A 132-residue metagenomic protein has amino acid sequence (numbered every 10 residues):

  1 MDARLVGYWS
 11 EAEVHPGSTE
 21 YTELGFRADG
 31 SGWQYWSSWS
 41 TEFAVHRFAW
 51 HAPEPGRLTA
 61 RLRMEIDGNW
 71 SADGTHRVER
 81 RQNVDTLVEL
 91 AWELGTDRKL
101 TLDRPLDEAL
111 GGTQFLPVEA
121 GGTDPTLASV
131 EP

Functional and structural regions predicted by a protein language model:
M1-R47, P53-P132: Lipid interaction determinants
